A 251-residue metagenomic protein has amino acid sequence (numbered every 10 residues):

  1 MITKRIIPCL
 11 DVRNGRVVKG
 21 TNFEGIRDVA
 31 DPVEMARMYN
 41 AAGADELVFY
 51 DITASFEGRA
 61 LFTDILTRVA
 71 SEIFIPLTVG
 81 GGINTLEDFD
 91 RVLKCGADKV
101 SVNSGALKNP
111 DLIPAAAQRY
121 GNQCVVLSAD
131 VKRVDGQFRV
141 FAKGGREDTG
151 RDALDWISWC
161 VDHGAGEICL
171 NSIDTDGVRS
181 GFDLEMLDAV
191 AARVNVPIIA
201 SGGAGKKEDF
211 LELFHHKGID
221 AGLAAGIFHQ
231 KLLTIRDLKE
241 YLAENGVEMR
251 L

Functional and structural regions predicted by a protein language model:
R5-C9, E46, F74-T78, K99-S101 (+5 more regions): Structural preference for beta-strand elements that scaffold enzyme active sites
D11, Y39, L47, V79 (+6 more regions): Conserved, mostly hydrophobic/aromatic
V12-N14, V18-K19, A97-L170, D174-T175: Conserved anion-binding
E46-D64, S104, C169-S180: Glycine-rich, proline-tolerant flexible connector loops at the mouths of alpha/beta enzymes
T53, L61-Y120: Glycine/small-residue-rich loop that forms an oxyanion/phosphate-binding "nest" at active or ligand-binding sites
A60-T67, P110, G150-L154, S180-D188: Charged helix-capping and loop-helix junction motifs
I73, L77-G96, E185-A221: Catalytic cores of alpha/beta
R91-L112, S172-G177, A200-D209, K217-R236: Glycine-rich phosphate-binding active-site loops on the catalytic face of alpha/beta enzymes
